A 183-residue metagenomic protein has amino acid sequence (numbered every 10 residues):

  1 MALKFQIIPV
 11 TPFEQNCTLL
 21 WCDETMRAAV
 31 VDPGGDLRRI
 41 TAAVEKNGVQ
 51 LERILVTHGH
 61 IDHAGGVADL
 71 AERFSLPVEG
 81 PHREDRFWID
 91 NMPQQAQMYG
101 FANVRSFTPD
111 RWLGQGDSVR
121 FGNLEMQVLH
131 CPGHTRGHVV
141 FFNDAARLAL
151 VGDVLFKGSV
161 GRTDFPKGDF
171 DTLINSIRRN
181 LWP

Functional and structural regions predicted by a protein language model:
A2-N47, V140-G152: Conserved beta-strand hairpin/beta-sheet module of binuclear metal-dependent hydrolase folds, prominently
I8-V10, A102, T108-D110, H130-P132: Short Gly/Pro-enriched turn/cap motifs at secondary-structure boundaries
F13, D36, H60, E84-D85 (+4 more regions): A generic "binding-loop/recognition-motif" signal
C17, I40, G66, D90 (+2 more regions): Short, function-defining helix-loop hinge/capping sites that tune catalysis or transport
L20, D32, H58, L70 (+5 more regions): Divalent metal-coordination and catalytic microenvironments
T25, G35-G122: Active-site HxH/HxHxD metal-binding segment of metal-dependent hydrolases
V30-V31, E52-G59, E79-H82, H130-G133 (+2 more regions): Active-site neighborhood of phospho(di)ester-bond hydrolases with catalytic His/Asp-centered motifs
Q94-Q97, S118, L124-P183: Metallo-beta-lactamase
